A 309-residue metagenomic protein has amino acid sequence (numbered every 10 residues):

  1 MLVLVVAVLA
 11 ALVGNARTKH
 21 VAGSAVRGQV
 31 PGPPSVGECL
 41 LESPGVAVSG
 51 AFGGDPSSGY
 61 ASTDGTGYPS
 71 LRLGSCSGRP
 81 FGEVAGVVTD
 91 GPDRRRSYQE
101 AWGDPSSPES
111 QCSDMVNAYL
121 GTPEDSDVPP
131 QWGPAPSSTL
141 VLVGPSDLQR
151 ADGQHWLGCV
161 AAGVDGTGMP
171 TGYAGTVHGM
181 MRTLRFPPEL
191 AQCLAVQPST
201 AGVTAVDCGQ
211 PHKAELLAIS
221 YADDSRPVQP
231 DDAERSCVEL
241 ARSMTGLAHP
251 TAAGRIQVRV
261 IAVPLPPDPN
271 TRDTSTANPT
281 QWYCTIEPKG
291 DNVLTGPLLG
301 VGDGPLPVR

Functional and structural regions predicted by a protein language model:
M1-G14: Hydrophobic membrane-insertion alpha-helices, especially the h-region of bacterial N-terminal signal peptides
R17-R309: Primary mode marks residue(s) on the alpha4-beta5-alpha5 output face of response regulator receiver
